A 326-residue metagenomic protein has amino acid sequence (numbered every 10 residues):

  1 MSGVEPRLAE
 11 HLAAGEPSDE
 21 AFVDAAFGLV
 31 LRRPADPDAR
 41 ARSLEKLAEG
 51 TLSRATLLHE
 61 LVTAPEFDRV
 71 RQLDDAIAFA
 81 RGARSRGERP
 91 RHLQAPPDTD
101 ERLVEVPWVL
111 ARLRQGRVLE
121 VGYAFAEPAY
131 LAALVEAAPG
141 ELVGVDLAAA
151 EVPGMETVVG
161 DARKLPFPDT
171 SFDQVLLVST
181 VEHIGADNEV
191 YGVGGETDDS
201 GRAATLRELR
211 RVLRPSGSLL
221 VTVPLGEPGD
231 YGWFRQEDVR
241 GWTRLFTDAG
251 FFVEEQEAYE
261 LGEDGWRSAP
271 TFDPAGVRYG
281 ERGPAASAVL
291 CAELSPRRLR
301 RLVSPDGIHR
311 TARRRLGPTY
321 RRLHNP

Functional and structural regions predicted by a protein language model:
S2-R71: Substrate/cofactor-recognition hotspot
R71-L113: Class I SAM-dependent methyltransferase Rossmann-like catalytic core, especially the SAM/SAH-binding loop
R117-K164: Class I SAM-dependent methyltransferase SAM/SAH-binding core
A137, V152, R240-D248, E254-P326: A C-terminal cap/extension of S-adenosyl-L-methionine-dependent methyltransferases that defines the acceptor-substrate
R163-L176: A short acidic, Gly/Pro-enriched loop at the edge of an enzyme's catalytic core that lines a small-molecule cofactor
Q174-D199: A short SAM/SAH-binding and catalytic strip from SAM-dependent methyltransferases
G194-S218: A short glycine-rich, Lys/Arg-flanked "PGG" loop and its adjoining helix->strand segment in the class I
V221-V223: Acidic carboxylate diad motif detector
